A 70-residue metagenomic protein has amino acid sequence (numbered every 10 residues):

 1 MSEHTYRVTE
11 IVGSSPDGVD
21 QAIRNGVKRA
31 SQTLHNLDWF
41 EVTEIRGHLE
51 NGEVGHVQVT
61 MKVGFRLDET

Functional and structural regions predicted by a protein language model:
H4-W39: Short, well-ordered alpha-helical segments
R46-T70: A cross-kingdom feature marking charged/low-complexity
